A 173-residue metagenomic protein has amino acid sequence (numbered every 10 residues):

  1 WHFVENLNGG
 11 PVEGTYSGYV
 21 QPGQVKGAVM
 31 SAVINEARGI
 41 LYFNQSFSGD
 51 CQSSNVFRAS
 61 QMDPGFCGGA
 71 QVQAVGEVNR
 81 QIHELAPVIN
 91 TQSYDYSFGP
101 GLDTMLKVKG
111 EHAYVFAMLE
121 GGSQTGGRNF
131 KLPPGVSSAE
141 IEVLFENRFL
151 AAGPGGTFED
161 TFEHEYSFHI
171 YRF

Functional and structural regions predicted by a protein language model:
W1-G23, G27, C51-Q52, V56-F57 (+1 more regions): Active-site clefts of carbohydrate-active enzymes
W1-P11, Y42-Q45, I89-Y94: Aromatic-lined carbohydrate-recognition surfaces of secreted/lumenal glycan-active proteins
W1-V4, S31-I34, G39-F43, Y114-A117: Structural recognition of the beta-strand scaffold that forms the well-ordered cores of secreted hydrolase catalytic
G18-K26, G68-V78, G127-F130: Well-ordered, non-membrane alpha-helical segments in soluble/globular domains
S48, C67-A113: Glycan-recognition and catalytic regions of carbohydrate-active enzymes
G99-V136, Y166-F168: Carbohydrate-binding surface patches
L132-F149: Solvent-exposed beta-hairpin/edge-strand motifs
A152-F173: C-terminal beta-strand-rich structural cap/linker in extracellular carbohydrate-active enzymes
